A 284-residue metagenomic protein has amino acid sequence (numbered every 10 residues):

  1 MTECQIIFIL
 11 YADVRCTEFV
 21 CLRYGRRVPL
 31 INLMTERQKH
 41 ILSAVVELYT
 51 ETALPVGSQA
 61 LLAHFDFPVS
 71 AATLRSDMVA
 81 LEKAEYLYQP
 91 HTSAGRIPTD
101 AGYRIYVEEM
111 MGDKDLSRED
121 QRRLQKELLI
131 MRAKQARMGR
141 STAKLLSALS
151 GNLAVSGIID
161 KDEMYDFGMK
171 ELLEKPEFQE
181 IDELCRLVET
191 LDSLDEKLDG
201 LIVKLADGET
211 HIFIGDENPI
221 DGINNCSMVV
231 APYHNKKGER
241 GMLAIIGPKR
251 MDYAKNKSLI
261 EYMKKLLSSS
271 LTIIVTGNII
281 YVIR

Functional and structural regions predicted by a protein language model:
A12-V20, G25: Short hydrophobic alpha-helical segments enriched in small aliphatic residues
V28-S43: Short alpha-helical segments that sit at the start of domains
L33-M34, V69, P98, L116: Alpha-helical hairpin
I41, T99, I245: Conserved RecA-like P-loop NTPase ATPase core
E47, E51, P55-E109: N-terminal helix-turn-helix
R104, M111-R284: Intrinsically disordered, acidic Ser/Thr/Pro-rich low-complexity regulatory segments
